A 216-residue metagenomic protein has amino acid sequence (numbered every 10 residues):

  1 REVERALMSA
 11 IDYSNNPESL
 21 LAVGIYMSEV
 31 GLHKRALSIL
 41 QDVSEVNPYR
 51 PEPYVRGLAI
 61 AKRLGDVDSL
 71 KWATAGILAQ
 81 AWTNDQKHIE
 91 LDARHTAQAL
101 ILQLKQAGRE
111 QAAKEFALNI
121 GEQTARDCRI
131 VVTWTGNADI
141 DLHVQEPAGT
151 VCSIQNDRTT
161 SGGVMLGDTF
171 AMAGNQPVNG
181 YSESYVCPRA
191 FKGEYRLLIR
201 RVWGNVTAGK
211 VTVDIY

Functional and structural regions predicted by a protein language model:
S9-A10, D42-V43, I77: Canonical positions in the second alpha-helix
Y13-N15, P48, W82: Short coil turns that delineate tetratricopeptide repeat
S19-L20, P53, K87: TPR alpha-solenoid repeat register
V23, R56-G57, A97-L100: Structural register within alpha-helical repeat arrays
M27, A61, I101-L104: Residue at a conserved register position within TPR or TPR-like alpha-solenoid repeats
E45, K62, V67-D85: TPR/TPR-like (Sel1-like) alpha-helical repeat modules
K105-Y216: Intrinsic-disorder/low-complexity signal
